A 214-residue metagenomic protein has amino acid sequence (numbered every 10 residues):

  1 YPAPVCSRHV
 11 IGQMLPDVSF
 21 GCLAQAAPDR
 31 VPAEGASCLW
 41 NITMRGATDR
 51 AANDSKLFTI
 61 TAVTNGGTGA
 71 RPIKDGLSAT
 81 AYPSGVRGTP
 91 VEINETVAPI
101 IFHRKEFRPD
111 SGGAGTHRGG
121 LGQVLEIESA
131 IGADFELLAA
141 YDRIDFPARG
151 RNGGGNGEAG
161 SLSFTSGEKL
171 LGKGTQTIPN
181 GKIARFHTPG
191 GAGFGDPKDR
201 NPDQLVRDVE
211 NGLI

Functional and structural regions predicted by a protein language model:
Y1-I214: Glycine/proline-enriched, intrinsically flexible loops and inter-domain linkers
